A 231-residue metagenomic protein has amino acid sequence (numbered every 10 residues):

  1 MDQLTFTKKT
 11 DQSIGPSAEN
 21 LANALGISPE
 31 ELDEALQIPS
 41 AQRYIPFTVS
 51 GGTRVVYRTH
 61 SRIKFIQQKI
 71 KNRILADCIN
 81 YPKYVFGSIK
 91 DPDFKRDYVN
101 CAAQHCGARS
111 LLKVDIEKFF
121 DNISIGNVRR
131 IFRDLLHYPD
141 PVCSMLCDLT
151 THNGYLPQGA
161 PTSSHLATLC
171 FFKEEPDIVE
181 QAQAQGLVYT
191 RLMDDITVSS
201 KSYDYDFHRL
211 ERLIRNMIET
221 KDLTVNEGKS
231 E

Functional and structural regions predicted by a protein language model:
M1-P46: Non-catalytic, polymerase-adjacent accessory regions of viral genome-replication enzymes
G15, L21-A24, S28-P29, R73 (+3 more regions): N-terminal low-complexity, intrinsically disordered segments
E19, K64-Q68, G126: Non-catalytic, well-ordered alpha-helical scaffold segments
E34, T48, P82-F86, S144-M145: Short coil/turn segments at secondary-structure boundaries
A35, A103-M193, T197-E231: Conserved polymerase palm-domain catalytic core
I45-Q67, I89-K90, D148-T168: Short, conserved non-catalytic motifs in the polymerase core
I63-K113: Active-site-proximal segment of RNA-dependent polymerases
